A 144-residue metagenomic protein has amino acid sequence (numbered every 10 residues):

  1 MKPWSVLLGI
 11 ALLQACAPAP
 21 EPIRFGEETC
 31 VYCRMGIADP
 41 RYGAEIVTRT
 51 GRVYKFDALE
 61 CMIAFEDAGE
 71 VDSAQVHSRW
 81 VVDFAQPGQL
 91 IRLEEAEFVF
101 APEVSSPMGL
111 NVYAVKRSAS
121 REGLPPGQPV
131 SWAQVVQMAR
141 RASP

Functional and structural regions predicted by a protein language model:
K2-G9: Sec-dependent signal peptide recognition, specifically the positively charged N-region followed immediately by
L13-A15: C-terminal motif of bacterial Sec signal peptides marking the signal peptidase cleavage site
A17-A19: Bacterial signal peptide processing site
G26: Short metal-coordination and nucleic-acid-contact micro-motifs, chiefly zinc-binding Cys/His arrays
V31-A68: Post-signal-peptide N-terminal segment of Sec-exported extracytoplasmic proteins
K55-L93, E97-F98: Mature extracytoplasmic domains of secretory-pathway proteins
I91-S120: Mature-region segments of soluble proteins
V112-P144: C-terminal partner/receptor-binding element of secreted or periplasmic proteins
